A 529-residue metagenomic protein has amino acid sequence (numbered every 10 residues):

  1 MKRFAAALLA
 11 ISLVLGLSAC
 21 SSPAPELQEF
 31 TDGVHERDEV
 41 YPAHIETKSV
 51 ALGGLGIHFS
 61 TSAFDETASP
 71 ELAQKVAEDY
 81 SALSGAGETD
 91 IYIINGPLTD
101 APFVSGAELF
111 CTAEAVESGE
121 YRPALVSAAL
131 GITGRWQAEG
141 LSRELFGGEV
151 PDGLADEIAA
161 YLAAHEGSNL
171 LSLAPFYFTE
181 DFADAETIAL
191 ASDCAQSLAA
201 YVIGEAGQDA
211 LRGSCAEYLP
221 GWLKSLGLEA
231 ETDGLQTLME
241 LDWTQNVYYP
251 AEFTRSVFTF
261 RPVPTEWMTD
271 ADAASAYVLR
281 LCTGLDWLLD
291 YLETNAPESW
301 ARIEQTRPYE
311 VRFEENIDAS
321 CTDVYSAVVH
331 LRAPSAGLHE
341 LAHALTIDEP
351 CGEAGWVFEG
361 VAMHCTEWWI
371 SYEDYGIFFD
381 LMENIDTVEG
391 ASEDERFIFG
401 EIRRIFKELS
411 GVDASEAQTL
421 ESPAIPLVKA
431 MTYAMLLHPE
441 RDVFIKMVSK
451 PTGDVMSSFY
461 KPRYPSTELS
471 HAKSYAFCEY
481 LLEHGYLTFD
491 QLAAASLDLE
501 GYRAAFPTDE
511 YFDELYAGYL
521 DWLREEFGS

Functional and structural regions predicted by a protein language model:
M1-F4: Positively charged n-region of N-terminal signal peptides that target proteins for export
G16-A19: C-terminal motif of bacterial Sec signal peptides marking the signal peptidase cleavage site
S22-V34, S49-L52, H58, A63-F64 (+11 more regions): Beta/coil-rich, acidic/histidine-enriched accessory regions frequently appended to metallopeptidases
H44-R135, P151, T254-A354: Juxtacatalytic substrate-recognition/specificity segment
L72-D79, E117-R122, Q137-L141, A191-L198 (+12 more regions): Stable alpha-helical elements in mature extracytoplasmic
S81-G85, V126-G134, F146-P151, A163 (+13 more regions): Sec-exported extracytoplasmic/periplasmic mature domains
F103-A163, V324-A434: Zinc-dependent metallopeptidase catalytic helix centered on the HExxH motif and its immediate flanking segment
A163-K224, E393-T508: Active-site-proximal alpha-helical
